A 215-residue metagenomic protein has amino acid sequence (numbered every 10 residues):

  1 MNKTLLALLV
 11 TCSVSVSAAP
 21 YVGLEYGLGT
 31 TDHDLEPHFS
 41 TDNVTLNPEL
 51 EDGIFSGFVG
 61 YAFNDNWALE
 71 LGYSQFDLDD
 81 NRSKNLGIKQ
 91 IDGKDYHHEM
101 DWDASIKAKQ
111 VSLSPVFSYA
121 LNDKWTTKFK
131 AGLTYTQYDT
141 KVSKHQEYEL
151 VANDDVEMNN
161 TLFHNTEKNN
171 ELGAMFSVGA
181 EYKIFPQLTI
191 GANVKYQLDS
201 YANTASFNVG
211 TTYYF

Functional and structural regions predicted by a protein language model:
M1-Y21: Cleavable N-terminal export/targeting peptides
S17-Q75, F117-A120: Short glycine/proline- and aromatic-enriched beta-strand/turn motifs that initiate or cap beta-hairpins
P20-V22, N66-L71, K124-T127, Y182-A192: Repeated loop/turn-to-beta-strand initiation elements of outer-membrane beta-barrel proteins
L24, G57-Y61, L113-F117, A131-L133 (+3 more regions): Residues on the lipid-exposed face of transmembrane beta-strands in outer-membrane beta-barrel proteins
L24-L28, L71-Q75, F129-Y135, A192-Y196: Transmembrane beta-barrel strands of outer-membrane/channel proteins
T31-D52, Q75-Q110, T136-E171, Y196-L198: Extracellular/periplasm-exposed beta-strand and loop segments of Gram-negative cell-envelope proteins, dominated by
S74, Q110-S118, T126, K130-T136: Detector for outer-membrane/organellar transmembrane beta-barrel domains, recognizing the amphipathic beta-strand
F76, F176-F215: Predominantly the C-terminal beta-signal and adjacent terminal strand-loop region of outer-membrane beta-barrel
